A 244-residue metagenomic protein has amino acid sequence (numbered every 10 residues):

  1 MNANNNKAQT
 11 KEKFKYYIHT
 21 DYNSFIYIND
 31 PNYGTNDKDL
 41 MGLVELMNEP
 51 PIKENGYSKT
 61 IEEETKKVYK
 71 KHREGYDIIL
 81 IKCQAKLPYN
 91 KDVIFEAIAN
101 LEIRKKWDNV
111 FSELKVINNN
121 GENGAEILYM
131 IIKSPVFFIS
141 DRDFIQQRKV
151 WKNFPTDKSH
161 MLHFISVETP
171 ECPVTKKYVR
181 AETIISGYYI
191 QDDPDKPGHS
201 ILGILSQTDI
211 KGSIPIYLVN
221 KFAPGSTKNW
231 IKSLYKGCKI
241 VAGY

Functional and structural regions predicted by a protein language model:
N2-Y244: Eukaryotic helix-grip
